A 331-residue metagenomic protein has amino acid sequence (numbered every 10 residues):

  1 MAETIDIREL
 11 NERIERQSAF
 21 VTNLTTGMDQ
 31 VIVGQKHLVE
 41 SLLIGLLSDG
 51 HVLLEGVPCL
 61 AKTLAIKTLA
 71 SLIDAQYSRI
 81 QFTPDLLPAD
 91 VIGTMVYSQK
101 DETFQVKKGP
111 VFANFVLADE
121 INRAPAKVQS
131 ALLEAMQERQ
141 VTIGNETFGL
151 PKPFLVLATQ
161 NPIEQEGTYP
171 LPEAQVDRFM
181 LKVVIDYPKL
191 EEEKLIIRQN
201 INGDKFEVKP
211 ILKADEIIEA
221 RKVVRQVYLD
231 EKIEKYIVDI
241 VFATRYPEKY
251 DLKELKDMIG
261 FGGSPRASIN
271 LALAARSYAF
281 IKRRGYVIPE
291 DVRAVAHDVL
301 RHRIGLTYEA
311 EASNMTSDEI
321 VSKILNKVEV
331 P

Functional and structural regions predicted by a protein language model:
M1-E9, I14, P247-P331: C-terminal engagement/docking regions of AAA+ P-loop ATPases
L10-S18, V31, T168, K182-E254 (+4 more regions): Conserved C-terminal "switch" segment of AAA+ ATPases
R13-L60, F242: Pre-Walker A (pre-P-loop) alpha-helix and adjacent loop at the N terminus of AAA/AAA+ ATPase modules, a conserved
L46-T83: Walker A/P-loop
V57, V91, T159: P-loop (Walker A) phosphate-binding loop of NTP-binding proteins
L86-F115: Short glycine-rich substrate-engagement loop in P-loop NTPases that contacts/grips substrate
Q105-N114, I143-Q160, L171-M180: AAA+/SF3 P-loop NTPase mechanochemical coupling elements
P110-Q137, P151, E166-Q175, Y187-L195: Conserved AAA+/SF3 P-loop NTPase catalytic/coupling segment centered on the Walker-B
